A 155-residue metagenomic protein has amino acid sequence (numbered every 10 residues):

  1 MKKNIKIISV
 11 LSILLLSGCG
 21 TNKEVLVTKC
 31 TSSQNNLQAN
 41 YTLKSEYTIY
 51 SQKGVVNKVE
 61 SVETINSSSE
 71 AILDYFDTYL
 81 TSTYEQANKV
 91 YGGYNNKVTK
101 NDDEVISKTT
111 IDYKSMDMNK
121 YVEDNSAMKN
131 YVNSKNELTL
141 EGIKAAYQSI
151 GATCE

Functional and structural regions predicted by a protein language model:
M1-K6: Positively charged n-region of N-terminal signal peptides that target proteins for export
L15-G18: C-terminal motif of bacterial Sec signal peptides marking the signal peptidase cleavage site
K23-E155: Subset-of-secretome marker
